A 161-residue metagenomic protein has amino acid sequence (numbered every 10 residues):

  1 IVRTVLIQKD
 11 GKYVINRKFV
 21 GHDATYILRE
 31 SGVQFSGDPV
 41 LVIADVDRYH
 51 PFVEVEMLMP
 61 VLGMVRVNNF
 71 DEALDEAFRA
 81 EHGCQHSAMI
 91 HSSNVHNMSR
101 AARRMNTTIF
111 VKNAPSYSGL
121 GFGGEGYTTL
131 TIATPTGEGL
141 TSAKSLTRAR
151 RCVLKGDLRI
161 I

Functional and structural regions predicted by a protein language model:
I1-H22, E54-L58: Flexible, acidic loop-helix segments that line cofactor/substrate-binding pockets
R3, T25-L28, A143-T147: Generic detector of well-ordered alpha-helical segments enriched in charged/polar residues, highlighting helical
F19-G32, F52: Active-site loop ensemble at the mouth of alpha/beta enzyme cores that anchors a bound cofactor
G32-I161: Conserved C-terminal structural/oligomerization subdomain of aldehyde/semialdehyde dehydrogenase
